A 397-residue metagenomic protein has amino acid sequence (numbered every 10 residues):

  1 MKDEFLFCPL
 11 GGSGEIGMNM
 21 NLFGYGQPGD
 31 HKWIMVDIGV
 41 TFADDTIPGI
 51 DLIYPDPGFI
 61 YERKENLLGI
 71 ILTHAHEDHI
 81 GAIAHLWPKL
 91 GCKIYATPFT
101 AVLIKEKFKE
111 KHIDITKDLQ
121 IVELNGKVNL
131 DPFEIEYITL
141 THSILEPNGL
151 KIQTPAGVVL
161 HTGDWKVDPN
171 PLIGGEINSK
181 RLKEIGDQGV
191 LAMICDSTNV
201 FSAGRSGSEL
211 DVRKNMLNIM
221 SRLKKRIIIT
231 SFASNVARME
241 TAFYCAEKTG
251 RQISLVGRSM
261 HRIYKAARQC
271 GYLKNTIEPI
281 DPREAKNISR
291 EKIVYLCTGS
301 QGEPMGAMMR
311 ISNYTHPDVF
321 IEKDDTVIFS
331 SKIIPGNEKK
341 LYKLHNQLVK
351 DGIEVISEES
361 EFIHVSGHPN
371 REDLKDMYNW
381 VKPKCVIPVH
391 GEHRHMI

Functional and structural regions predicted by a protein language model:
M1, E15, Y244, K248 (+1 more regions): C-terminal regulatory/interaction regions
M1-I71, H76-N287, G306-F320, K339-L341: His/Asp/Glu-rich metal-coordinating catalytic cores of metallo-dependent phosphodiesterases/hydrolases acting on
